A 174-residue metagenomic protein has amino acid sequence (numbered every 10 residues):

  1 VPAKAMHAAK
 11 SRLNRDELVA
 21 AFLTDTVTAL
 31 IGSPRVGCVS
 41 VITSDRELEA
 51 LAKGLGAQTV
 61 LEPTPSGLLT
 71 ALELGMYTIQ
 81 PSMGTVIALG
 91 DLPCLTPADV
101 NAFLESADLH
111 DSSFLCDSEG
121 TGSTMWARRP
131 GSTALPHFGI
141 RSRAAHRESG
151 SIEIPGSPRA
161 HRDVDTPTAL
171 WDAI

Functional and structural regions predicted by a protein language model:
V1-S11: N-terminal nucleotide-binding beta1-loop-alpha1 segment
R12-E17: Short glycine-enriched, charge-decorated loop/helix-capping segments at active-site entrances that position
V19-G37: A short, N-terminal amphipathic alpha-helix
P34-T59: Acidic donor-binding segment of Leloir-type glycosyltransferases
G37-V39, G84, D111: Residues at the starts of beta-strands that form the adenosine-phosphate
L51-V86, S142: Short phosphate-binding loop-to-helix
L89-P93: The conserved acidic donor/metal-binding loop of glycosyltransferases
C94-I174: Conserved core of the sugar-phosphate nucleotidyltransferase
